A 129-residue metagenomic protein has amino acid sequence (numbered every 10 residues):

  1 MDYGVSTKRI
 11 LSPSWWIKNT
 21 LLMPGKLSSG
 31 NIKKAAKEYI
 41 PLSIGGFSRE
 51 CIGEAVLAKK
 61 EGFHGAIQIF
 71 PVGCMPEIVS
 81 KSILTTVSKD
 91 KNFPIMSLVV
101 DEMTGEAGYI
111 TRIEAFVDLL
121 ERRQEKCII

Functional and structural regions predicted by a protein language model:
M1-I129: An N-terminal assembly and electron-transfer interface module characteristic of large anaerobic redox and radical
